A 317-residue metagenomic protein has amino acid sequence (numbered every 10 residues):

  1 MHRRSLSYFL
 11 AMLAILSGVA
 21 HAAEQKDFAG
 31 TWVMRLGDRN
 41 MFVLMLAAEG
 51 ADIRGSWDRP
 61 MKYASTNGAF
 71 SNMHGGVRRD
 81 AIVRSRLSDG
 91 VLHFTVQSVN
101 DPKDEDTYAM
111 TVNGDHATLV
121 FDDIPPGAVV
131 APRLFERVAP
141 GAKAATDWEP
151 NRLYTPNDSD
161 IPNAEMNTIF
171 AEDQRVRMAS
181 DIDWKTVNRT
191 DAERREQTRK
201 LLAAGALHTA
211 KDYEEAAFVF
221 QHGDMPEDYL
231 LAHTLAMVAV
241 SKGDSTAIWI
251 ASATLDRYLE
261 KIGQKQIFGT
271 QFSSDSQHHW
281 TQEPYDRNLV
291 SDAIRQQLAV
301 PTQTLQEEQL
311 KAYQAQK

Functional and structural regions predicted by a protein language model:
M1-F9: Bacterial N-terminal signal peptides that target proteins for export
Y8-S17: Bacterial N-terminal signal peptides
A20-E24: Boundary at the C-terminal end of the N-terminal hydrophobic targeting segment
Q25-Y108, E149-T155: Central antiparallel beta-sheet cores of small beta-barrel/beta-sandwich binding domains
W57, A139-L207, I262-F268, W280 (+1 more regions): N-terminal alpha-helical interaction modules that lie
A217, Q221-M225, Y258-L259: Short coil/turn linking the two alpha-helices of tandem helical-hairpin repeats
L230-S245, Q271-D275: TPR/TPR-like (Sel1-like) alpha-helical repeat modules
S245-S273: TPR/TPR-like alpha-solenoid helical repeat scaffolds
